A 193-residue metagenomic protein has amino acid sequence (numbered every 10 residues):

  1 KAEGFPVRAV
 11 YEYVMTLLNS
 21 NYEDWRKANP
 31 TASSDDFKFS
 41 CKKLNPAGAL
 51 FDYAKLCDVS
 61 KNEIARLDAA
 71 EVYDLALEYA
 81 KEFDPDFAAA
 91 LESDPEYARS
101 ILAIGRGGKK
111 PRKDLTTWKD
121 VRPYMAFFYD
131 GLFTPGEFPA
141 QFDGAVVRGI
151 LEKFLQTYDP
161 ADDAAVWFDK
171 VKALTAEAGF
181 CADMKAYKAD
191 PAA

Functional and structural regions predicted by a protein language model:
K1-E152, Q156: Catalytic adenosine-cofactor/nucleotide-binding cores of aminoacyl-tRNA synthetases and other
A145-A193: C-terminal accessory/binding modules appended to enzymatic or scaffolding proteins
